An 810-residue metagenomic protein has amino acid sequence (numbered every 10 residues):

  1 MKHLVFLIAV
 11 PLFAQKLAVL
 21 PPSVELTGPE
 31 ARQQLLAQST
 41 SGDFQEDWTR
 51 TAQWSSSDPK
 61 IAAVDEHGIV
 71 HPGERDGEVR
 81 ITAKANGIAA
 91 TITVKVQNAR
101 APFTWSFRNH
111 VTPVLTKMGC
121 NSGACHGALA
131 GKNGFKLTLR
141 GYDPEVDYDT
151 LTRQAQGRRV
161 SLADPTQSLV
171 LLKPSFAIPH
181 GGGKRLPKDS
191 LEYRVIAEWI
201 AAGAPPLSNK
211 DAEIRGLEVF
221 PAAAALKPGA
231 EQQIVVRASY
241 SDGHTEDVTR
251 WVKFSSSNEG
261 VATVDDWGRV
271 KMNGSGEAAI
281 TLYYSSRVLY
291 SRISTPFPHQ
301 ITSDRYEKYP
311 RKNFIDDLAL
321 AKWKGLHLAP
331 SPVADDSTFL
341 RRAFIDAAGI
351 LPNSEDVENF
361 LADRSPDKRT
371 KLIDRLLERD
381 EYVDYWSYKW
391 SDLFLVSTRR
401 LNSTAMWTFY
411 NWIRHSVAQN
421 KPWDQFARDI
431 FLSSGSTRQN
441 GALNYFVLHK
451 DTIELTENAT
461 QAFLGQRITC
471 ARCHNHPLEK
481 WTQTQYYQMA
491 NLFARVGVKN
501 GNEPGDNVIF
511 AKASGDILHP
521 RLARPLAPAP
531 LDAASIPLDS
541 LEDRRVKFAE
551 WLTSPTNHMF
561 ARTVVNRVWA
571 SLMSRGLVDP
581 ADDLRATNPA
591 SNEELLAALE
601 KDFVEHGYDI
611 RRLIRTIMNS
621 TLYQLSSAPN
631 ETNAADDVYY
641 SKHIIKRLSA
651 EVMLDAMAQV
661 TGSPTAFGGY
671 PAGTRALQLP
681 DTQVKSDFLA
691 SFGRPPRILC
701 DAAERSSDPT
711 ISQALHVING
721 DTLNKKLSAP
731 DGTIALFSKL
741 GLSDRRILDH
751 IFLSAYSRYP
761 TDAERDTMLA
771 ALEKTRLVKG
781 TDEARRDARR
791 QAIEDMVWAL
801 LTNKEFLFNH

Functional and structural regions predicted by a protein language model:
H3-L12: Sec-dependent N-terminal signal peptides
F13-L17, P205-G216: Proline/serine/threonine-rich low-complexity linkers at boundaries of modular beta-sandwich domains
S23-E30, D58-F103, R108, T112-K117 (+11 more regions): Solvent-exposed helix-loop boundary motif
S39-D43, A238-D242: Short solvent-exposed capping/turn motifs at the termini of beta-strands
E46-P59, V195-G203, E246, R250-G260 (+2 more regions): Short, well-ordered beta-strand segments
T116-T138, E198, A202-K210, R467-T482 (+1 more regions): Periplasmic/extracellular electron-transfer cofactor-ligation site, primarily the c-type cytochrome heme-c attachment
E307-G668, L699-C700, E704, N724-A792 (+1 more regions): Primarily short, surface-exposed interaction patches in extracytoplasmic proteins
M796: Globin-like tetrapyrrole-binding proteins
